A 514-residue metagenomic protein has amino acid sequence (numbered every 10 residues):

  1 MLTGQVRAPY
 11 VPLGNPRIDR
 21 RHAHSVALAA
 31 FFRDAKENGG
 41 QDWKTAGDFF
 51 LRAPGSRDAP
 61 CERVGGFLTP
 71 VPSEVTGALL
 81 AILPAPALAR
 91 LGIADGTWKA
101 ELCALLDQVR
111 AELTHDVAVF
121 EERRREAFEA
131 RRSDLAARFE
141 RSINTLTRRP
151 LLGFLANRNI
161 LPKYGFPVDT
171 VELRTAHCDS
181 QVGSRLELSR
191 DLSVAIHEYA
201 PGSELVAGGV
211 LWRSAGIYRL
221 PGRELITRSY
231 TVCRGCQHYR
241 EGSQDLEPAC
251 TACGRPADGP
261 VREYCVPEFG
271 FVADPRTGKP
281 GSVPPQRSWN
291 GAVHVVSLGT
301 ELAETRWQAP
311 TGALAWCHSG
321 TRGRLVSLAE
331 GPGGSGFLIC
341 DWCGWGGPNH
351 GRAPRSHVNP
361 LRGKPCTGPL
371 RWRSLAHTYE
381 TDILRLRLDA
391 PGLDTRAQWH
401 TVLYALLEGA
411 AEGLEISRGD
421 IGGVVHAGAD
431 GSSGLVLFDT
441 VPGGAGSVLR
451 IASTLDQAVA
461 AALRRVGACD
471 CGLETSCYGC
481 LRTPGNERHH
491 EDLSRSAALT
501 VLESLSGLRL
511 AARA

Functional and structural regions predicted by a protein language model:
M1-P9: Conserved segment of the helicase C-terminal RecA-like domain
P9-P12, P16-G209, A215-Y218, L246-A514: Extended, highly charged accessory segments
L220-P248: Short peripheral tails and domain-boundary helices/loops at the edges of structured domains
